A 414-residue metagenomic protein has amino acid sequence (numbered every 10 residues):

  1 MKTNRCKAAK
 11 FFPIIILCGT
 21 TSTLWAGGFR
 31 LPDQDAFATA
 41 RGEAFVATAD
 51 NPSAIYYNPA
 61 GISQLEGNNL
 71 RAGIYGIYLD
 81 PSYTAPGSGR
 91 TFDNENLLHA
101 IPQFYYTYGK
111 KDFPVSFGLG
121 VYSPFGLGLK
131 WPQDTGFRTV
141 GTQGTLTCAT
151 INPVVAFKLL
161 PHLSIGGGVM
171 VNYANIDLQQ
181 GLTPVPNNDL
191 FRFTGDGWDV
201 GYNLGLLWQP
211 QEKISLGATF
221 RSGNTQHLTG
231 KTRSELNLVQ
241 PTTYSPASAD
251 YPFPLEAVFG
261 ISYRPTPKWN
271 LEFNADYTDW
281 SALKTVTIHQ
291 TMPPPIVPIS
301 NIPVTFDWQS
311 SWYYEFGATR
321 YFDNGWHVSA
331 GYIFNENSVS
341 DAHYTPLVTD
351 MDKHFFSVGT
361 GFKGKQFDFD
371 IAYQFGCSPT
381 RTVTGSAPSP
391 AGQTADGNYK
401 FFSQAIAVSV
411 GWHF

Functional and structural regions predicted by a protein language model:
K2-F12: Bacterial N-terminal signal peptides that target proteins for export
P13-I14, L24: Cleavable N-terminal signal peptides
W25-F45, T84-T91, L98-F414: Outer-membrane beta-barrel porins/channels
E43-V46, N69-S82, T91-D93: Short strand-turn segments of transmembrane beta-barrel domains in outer membranes, especially the first one or two
V46-D50, I55-N68, Y106-D112: Outer-membrane beta-barrel pore proteins
S63, Y78, F125: Glycine-rich nucleotide phosphate-binding loop and flanking beta-alpha elements of Rossmann-like dinucleotide-binding
